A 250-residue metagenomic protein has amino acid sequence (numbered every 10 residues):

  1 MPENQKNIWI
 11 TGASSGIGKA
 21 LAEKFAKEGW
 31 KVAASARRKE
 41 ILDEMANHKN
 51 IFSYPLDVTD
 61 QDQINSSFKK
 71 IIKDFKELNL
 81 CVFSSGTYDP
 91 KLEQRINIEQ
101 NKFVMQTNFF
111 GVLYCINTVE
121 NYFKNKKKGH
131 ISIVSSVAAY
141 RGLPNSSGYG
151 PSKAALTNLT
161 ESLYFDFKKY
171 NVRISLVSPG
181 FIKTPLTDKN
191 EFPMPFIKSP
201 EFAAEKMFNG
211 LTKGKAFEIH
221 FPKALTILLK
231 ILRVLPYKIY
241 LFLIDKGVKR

Functional and structural regions predicted by a protein language model:
S14-S15: Conserved glycine-rich cofactor-binding loop
E28-L42: Conserved glycine-rich Rossmann-like NAD(P)H-binding loop of the short-chain dehydrogenase/reductase
L92-M105: Substrate-binding pocket helix/loop in short-chain dehydrogenase/reductase
Q94, L143-S147: Active-site loop immediately N-terminal to the catalytic Tyr-X3-Lys motif of short-chain dehydrogenase/reductase
I116, S152: Active-site helix of classical SDR
S136: Residue(s) in the substrate-gating loop at a strand-loop-helix junction that position the organic substrate next
L176, F192-I227: C-terminal helical subdomain
